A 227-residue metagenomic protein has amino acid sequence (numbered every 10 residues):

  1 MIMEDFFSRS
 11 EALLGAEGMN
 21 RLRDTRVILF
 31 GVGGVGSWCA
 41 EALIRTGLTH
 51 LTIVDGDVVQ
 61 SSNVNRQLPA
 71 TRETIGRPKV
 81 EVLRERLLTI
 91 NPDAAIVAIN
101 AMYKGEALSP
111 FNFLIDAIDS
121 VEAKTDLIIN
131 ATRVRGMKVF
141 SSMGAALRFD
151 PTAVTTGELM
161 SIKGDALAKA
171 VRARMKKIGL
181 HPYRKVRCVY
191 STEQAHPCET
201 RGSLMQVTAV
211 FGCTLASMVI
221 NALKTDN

Functional and structural regions predicted by a protein language model:
M1-V27: N-terminal charged helix/coil linker that caps or initiates catalytic domains
L29-G31, V54: Conserved N-terminal Rossmann-fold NAD(P)-binding element of oxidoreductases
V35: Hydrophobic/small residue at the entry helix of a nucleotide-binding pocket
C39-A40, L83, L215: Hydrophobic residues within alpha-helices that form the first helical element adjacent to the glycine-rich loop
R45-H50, R133-G136: Conserved S-adenosyl-L-methionine
L48, I53-I90: Glycine-rich phosphate-binding loop and adjoining beta1-alpha1-beta2 segment of Rossmann-like nucleotide-binding folds
I99-G105: Conserved SAM/SAH-binding loop
S109-F113, I118-D126, N130, V139 (+3 more regions): Glycine-rich phosphate/adenylate-binding loop
